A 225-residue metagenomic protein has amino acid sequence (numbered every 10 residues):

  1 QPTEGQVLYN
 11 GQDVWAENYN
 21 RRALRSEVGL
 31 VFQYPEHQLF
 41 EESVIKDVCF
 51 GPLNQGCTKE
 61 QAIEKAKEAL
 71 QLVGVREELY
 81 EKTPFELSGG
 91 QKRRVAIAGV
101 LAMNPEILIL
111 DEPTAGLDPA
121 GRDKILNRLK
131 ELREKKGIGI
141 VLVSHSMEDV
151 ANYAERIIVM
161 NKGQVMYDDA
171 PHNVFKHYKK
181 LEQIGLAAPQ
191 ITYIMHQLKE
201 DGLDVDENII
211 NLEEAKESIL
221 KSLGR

Functional and structural regions predicted by a protein language model:
Q6-A23: ABC ATPase NBD Q-loop/coupling interface
E60-E78: Conserved ABC ATPase "signature" region
T83-L87, Q91: Conserved ABC ATPase signature
N104: Conserved catalytic motifs of ABC-family nucleotide-binding domains
L108-D111: Catalytic Walker B motif of ABC-type/P-loop ATPase nucleotide-binding domains
P119-G121: Helix N-cap at the start of a conserved alpha-helix in ABC-type nucleotide-binding domains
K162-G163: Conserved ABC ATPase "signature" C-loop
